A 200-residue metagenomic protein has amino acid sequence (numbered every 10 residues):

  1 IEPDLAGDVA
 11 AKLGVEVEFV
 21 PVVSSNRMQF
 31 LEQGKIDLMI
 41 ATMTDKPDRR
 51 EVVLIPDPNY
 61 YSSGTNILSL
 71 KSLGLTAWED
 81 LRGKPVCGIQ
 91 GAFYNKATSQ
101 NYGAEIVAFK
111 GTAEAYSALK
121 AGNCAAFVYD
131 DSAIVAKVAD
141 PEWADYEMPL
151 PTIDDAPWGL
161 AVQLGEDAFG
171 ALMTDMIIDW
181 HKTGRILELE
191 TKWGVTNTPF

Functional and structural regions predicted by a protein language model:
I1-T42: Extracytoplasmic small-molecule ligand-binding "clamshell" domains of the periplasmic binding protein/Venus flytrap
V9, L31-E32, L81, L119-K120 (+2 more regions): Hydrophobic residues within well-ordered alpha-helices
E18-Q29, L73, G91-F93, V107-A121 (+1 more regions): Short helix-initiation/N-cap motifs at beta->coil->alpha
N26-Q29, T42-V52, A97-Q100, K120 (+1 more regions): A ligand-binding cleft/hinge motif common to bilobed small-molecule-binding domains
D57, S69-V86: Flexible hinge/capping segments at coil-to-helix
Y61-S69, D131, V135-I178, T196-F200: Periplasmic-binding protein-like
K71-E79, V107, G165-A171: Short helix-loop capping/hinge motifs at secondary-structure junctions, enriched in acidic/polar residues
F93-F109, D145-P149, I177-F200: Ligand-binding clefts/hinges and TM-proximal coupling segments of bilobed small-molecule sensing domains
